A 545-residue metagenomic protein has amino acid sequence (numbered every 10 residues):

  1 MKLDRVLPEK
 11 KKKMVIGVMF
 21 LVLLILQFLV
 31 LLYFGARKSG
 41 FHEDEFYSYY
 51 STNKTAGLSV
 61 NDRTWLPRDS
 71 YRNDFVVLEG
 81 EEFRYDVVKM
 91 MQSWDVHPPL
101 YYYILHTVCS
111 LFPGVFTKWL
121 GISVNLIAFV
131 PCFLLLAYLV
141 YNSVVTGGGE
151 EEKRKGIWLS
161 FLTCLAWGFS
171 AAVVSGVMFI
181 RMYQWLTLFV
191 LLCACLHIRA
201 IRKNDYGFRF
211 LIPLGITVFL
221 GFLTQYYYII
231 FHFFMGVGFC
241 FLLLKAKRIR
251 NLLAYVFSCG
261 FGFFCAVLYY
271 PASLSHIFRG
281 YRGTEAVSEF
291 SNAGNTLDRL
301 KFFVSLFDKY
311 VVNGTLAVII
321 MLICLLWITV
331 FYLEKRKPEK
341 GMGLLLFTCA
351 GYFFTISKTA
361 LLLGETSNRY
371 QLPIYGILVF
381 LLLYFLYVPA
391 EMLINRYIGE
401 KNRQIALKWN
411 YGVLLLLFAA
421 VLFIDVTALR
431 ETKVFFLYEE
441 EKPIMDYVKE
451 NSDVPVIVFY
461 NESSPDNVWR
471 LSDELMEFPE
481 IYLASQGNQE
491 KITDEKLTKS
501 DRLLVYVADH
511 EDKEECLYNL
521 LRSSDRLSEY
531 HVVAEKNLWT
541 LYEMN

Functional and structural regions predicted by a protein language model:
K13-V76, F261-L274: Transmembrane signal-anchor helices characteristic of membrane glycosylation enzymes that use polyprenol
M19-I25, G260, V388-T427: Signature aromatic-anchored transmembrane alpha helix within multi-pass, membrane-resident enzymes that catalyze glycan
T107, L135, F169, Q184-N204 (+2 more regions): Specific aromatic-rich, kink-prone transmembrane helix
L120-E152, L192: Transmembrane-helix motifs of polytopic, lipid-linked glycan transferases
T163-C164, R209-Y226, C259-G262: Membrane-interface alpha helices of multi-pass inner-membrane proteins
L186, I230, L361-I398: Hydrophobic/aromatic-rich transmembrane helices and adjacent perimembrane loops
F234, N251-V304, V311-C324, Y352-T355: Membrane-lumen/periplasm interface segments of specific transmembrane helices in polyprenyl phosphate-linked
A419-G487: Membrane-embedded, lumen/periplasm-facing catalytic core of multi-pass transferases that use lipid-linked donors
